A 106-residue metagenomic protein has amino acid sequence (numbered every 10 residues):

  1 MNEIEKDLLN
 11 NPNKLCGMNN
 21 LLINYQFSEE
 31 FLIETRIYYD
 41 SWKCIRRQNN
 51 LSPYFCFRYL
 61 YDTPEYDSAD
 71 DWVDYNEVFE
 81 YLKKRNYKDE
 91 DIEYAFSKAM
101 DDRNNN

Functional and structural regions predicted by a protein language model:
M1-N106: Alpha-helical scaffold segments
